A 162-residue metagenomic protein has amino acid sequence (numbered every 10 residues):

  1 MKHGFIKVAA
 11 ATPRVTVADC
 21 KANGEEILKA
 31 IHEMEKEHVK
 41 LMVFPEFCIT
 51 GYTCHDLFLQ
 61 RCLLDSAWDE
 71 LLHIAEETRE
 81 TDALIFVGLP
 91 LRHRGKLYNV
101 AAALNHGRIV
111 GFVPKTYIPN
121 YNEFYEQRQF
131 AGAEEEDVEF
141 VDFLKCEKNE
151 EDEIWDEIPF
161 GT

Functional and structural regions predicted by a protein language model:
M1-T162: Enzyme catalytic cores with a strong preference for nitrogen-chemistry domains
